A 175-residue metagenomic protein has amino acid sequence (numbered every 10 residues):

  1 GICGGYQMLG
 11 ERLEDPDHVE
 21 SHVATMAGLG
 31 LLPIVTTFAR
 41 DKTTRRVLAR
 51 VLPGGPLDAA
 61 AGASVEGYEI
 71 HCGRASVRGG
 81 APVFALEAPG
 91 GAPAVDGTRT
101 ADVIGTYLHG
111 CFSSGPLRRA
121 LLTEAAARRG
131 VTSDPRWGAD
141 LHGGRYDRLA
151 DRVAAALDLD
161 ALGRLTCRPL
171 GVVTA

Functional and structural regions predicted by a protein language model:
G1-L57, A61-E66: Cysteine-nucleophile active-site neighborhood
I2-L9, V47-A49, G73, G138-H142 (+1 more regions): A glycine-rich phosphate-binding loop feature that marks nucleotide/adenosyl-phosphate handling sites
E11-D15, I34-F38, S76, G80-A81 (+4 more regions): Short, well-ordered loop/turn and helix-capping segments at boundaries between secondary-structure elements and domains
H18-S21, L48-L52, L86-G91, E124-A127: Short, low-complexity, polar/charged sequence segments that are solvent-exposed and flexible
T25-L29, G54-L57, A92-D96, R129-S133: Glycine-rich loops and low-complexity Gly/Arg-rich segments that provide flexible linkers or classic glycine-based
L29, I70, H109: Hydrophobic, well-ordered secondary-structure elements that form the walls of internal hydrophobic environments
G54-A101: Catalytic beta-strand/loop cores that center a nucleophilic Ser/Cys/Thr and support acyl-enzyme chemistry
P93-A175: Acyltransferase
